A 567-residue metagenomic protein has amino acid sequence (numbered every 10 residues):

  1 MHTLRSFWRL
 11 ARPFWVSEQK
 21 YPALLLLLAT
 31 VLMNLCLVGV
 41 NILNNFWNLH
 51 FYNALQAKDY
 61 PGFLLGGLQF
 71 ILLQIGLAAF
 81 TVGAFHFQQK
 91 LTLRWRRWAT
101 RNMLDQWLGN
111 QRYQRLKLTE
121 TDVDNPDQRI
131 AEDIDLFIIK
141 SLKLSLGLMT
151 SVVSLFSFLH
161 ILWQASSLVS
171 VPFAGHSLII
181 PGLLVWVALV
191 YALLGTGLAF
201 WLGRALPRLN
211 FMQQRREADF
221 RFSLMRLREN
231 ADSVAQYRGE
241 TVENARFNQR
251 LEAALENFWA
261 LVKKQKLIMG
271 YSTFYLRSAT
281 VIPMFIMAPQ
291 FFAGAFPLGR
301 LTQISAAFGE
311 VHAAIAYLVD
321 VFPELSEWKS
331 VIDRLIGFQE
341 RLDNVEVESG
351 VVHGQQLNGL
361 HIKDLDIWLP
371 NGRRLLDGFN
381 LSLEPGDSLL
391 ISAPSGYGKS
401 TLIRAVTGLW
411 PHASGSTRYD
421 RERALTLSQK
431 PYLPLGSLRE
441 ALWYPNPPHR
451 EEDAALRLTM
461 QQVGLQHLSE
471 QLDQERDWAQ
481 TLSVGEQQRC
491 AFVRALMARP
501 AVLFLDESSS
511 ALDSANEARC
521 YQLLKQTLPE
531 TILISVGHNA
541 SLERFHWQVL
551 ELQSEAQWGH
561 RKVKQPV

Functional and structural regions predicted by a protein language model:
M1-N41, F51-F70, A84, Q88 (+6 more regions): Membrane-integrated ABC transporters
M1-R12, L93-I138, E217-N257, K329-L342: Extended non-transmembrane interhelical loops and adjacent amphipathic helices of multipass membrane proteins
L32, C36, V40, N44-N45 (+3 more regions): A hydrophobic transmembrane-helix motif
D122, D333-L390, S416-D420, L458 (+1 more regions): Primarily ABC-family ATPase nucleotide-binding module
P207, A218, A235-G239, A245 (+2 more regions): Cytosolic ends of transmembrane helices, especially the final helix of ABC transmembrane type-1 domains
T407: Helix-to-loop junction immediately C-terminal to a conserved catalytic motif
P431-D477: Conserved "ABC signature" C-loop
A441, Q474-V567: ABC-family ATPase nucleotide-binding domain "signature/switch" substructure
